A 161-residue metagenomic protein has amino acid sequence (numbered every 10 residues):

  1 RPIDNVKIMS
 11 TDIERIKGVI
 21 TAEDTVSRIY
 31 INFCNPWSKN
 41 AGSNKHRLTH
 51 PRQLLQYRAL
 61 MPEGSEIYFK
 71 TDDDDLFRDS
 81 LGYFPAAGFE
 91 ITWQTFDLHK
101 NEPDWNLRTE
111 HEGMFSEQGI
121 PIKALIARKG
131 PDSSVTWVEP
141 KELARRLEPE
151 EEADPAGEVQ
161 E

Functional and structural regions predicted by a protein language model:
R1-I3, A87-E90: Short helix-capping segments at alpha-helix termini
R1-I31: S-adenosyl-L-methionine
V6-I8, I67, I91: Generic structural signal for residues in well-ordered beta-strands
E14, T25-L48: A short SAM/SAH-binding and catalytic strip from SAM-dependent methyltransferases
F33, T71-D73, T95: Glycine-rich, histidine-containing beta strand-loop boundary motifs that form or position
N40-S43, Y68-A87: Conserved class I S-adenosyl-L-methionine
K45-E66: A short glycine-rich, Lys/Arg-flanked "PGG" loop and its adjoining helix->strand segment in the class I
I91-E161: SAM/dcSAM-binding transferase cores
